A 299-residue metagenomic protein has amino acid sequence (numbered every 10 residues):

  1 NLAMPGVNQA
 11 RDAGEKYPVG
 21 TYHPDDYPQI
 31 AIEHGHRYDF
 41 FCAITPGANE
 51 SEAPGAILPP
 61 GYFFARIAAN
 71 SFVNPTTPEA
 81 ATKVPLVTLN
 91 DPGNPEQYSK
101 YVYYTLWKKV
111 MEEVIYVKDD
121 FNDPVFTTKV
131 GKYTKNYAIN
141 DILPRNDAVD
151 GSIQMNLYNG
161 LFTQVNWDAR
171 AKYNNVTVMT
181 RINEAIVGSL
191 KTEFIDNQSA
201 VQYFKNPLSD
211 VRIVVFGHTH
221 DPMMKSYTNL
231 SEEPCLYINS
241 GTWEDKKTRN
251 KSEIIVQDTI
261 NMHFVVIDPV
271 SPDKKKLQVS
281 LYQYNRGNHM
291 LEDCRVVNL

Functional and structural regions predicted by a protein language model:
N1-L299: Extended recognition/assembly regions associated with phosphoester-bond processing machinery
